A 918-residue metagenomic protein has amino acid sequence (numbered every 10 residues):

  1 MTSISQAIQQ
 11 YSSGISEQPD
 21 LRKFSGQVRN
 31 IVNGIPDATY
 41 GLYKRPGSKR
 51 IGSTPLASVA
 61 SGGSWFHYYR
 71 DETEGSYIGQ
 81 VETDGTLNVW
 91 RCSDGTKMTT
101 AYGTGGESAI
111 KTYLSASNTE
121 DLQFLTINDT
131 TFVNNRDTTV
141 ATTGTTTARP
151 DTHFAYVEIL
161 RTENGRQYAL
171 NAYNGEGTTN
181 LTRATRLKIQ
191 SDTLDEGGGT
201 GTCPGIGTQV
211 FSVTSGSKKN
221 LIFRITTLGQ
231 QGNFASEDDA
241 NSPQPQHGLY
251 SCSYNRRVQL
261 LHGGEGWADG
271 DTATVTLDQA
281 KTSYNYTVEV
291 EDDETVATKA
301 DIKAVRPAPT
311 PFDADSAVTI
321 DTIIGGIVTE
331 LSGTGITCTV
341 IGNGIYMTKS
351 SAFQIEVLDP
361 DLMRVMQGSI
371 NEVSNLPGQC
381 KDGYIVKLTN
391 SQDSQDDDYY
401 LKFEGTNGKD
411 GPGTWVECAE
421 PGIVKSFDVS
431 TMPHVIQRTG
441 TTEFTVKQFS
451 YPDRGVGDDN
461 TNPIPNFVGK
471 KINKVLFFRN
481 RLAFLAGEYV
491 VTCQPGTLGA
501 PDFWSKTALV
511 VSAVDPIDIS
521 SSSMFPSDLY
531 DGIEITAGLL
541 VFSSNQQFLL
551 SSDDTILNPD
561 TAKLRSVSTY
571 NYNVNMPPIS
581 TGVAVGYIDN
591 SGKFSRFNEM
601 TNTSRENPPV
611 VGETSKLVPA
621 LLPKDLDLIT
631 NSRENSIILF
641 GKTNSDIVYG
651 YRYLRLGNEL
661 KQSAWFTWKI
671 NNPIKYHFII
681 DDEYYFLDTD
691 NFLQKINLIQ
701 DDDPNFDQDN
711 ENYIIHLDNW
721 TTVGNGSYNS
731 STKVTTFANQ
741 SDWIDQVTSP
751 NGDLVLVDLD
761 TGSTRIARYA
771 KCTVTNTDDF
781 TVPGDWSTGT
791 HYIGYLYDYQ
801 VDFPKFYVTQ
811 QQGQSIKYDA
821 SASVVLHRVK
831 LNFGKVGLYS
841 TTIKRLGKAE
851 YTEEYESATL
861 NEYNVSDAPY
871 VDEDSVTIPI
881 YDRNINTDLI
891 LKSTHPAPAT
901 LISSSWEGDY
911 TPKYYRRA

Functional and structural regions predicted by a protein language model:
M1-G95, V373-L529, D589-P609, I843-K848 (+1 more regions): N-terminal beta-propeller domains
T2-G75, K593-A918: Beta-sheet repeat architectures centered on beta-propellers
K49-G63, S450-N480, L485-I679, E862-S866 (+2 more regions): Beta-propeller and closely related beta-pinwheel folds
W65, T319-G333: Amphipathic, non-transmembrane alpha-helical segments in extracytoplasmic/periplasmic proteins
T86, T272-K303, T329-Q395, G408: Acidic, small/polar residue-enriched beta-strand/turn segments
T96-T100, S108-Q167, G175, T329 (+2 more regions): Hydrophobic or amphipathic alpha-helical targeting/insertion segments
R183-R306: Conserved, function-critical positions that sit in or immediately flank catalytic and ligand-binding motifs
E265-T287, E294, F353-D361, G411-V424 (+5 more regions): Surface-exposed interaction regions enriched in Ser/Thr/Asp/Glu that occur as long low-complexity tracts or repetitive
